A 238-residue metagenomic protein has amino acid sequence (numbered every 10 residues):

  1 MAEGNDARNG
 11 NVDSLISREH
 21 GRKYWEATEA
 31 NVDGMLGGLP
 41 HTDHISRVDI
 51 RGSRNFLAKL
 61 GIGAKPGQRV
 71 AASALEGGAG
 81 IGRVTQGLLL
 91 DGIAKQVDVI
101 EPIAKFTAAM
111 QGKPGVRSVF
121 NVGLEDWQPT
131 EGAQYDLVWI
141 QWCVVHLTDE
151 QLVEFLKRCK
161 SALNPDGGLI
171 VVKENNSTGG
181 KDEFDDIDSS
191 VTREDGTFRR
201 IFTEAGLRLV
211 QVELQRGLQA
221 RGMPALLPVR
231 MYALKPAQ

Functional and structural regions predicted by a protein language model:
M1-E131, L147-K160, D166-Q238: Class I (Rossmann-like) S-adenosyl-L-methionine-dependent methyltransferase catalytic domain, capturing the SAM-binding
W139: A conserved beta-strand element that flanks and buttresses the S-adenosyl-L-methionine
C143: Hydrophobic adenine-recognition pocket in adenosine-nucleotide-binding enzymes
